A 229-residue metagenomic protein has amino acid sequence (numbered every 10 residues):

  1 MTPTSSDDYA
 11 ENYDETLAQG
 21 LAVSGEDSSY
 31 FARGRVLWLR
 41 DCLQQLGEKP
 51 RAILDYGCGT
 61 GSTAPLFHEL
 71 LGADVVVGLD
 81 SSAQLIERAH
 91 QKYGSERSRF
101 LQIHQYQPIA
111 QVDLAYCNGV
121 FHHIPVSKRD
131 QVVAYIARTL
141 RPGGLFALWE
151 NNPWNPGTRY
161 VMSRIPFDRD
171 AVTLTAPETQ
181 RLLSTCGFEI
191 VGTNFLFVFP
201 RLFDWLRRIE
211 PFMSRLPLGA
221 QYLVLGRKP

Functional and structural regions predicted by a protein language model:
M1-L21: N-terminal, positively charged/glycine-rich alpha-helical extensions of SAM-dependent methyltransferases
A32-K49, L66: Conserved alpha-helix/loop element of class I SAM-dependent methyltransferases that forms part of the SAM/SAH-binding
S62-Y106: Class I SAM-dependent methyltransferase SAM/SAH-binding core
Y116: A conserved beta-strand element that flanks and buttresses the S-adenosyl-L-methionine
D130-P142: A short glycine-rich, Lys/Arg-flanked "PGG" loop and its adjoining helix->strand segment in the class I
G143-E150: Conserved beta-strand signature within the Rossmann-like core of class I S-adenosyl-L-methionine
N152-R169: Short, glycine-/aromatic-enriched active-site segment of Class I SAM-dependent methyltransferases
V172-G187, T193: Short alpha-helix
